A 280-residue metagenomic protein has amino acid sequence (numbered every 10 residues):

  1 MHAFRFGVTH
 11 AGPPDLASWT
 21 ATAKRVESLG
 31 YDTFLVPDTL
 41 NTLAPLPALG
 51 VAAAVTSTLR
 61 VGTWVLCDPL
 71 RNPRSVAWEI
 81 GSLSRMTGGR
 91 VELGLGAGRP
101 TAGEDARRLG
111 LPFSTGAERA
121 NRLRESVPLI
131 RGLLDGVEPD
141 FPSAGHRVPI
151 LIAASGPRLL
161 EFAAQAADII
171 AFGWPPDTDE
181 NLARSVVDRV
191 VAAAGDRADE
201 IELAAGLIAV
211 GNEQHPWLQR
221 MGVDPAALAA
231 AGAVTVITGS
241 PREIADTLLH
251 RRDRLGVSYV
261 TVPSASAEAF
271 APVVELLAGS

Functional and structural regions predicted by a protein language model:
M1-S280: Active-site-adjacent structural elements that line small-molecule/cofactor binding pockets in enzymes
